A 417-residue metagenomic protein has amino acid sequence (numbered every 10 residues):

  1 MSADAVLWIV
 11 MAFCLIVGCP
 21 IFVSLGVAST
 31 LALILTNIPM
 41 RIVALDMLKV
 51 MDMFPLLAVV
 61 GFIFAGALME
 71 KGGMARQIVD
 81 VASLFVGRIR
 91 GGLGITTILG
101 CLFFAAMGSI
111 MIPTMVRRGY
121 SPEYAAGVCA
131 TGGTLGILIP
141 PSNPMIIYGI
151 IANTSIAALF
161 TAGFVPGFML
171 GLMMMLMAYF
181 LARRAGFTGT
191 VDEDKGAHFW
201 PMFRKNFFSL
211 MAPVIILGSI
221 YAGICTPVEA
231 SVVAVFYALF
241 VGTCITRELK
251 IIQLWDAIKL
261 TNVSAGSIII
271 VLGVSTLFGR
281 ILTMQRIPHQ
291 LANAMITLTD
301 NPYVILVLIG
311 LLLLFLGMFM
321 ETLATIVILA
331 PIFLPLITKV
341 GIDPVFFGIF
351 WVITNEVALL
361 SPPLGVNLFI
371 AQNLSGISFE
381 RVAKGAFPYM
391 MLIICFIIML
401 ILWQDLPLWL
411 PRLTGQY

Functional and structural regions predicted by a protein language model:
M1-Y417: Alpha-helical transmembrane segments of multi-pass membrane transport proteins
